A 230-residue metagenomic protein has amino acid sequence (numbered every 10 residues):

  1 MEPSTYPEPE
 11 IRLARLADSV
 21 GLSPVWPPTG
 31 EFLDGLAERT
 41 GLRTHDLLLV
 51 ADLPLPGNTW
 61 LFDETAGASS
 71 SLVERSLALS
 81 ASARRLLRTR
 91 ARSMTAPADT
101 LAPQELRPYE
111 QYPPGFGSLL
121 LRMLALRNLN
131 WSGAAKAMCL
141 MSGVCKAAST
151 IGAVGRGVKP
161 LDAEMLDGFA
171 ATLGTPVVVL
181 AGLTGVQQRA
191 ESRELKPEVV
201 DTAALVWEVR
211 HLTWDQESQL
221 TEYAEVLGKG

Functional and structural regions predicted by a protein language model:
M1-S4, A14-E31, G35-E38, V50-P54 (+3 more regions): Recognition helix of helix-turn-helix/homeodomain-like DNA-binding domains that insert into the DNA major groove
M1-V25, R85-T89, A96-G133: A short, Lys/Arg-rich alpha-helix, primarily the initiator
E10, P27-L33, G67-L72, R127-M138: Short, charged amphipathic recognition helices of the HTH superfamily and cognate SANT/SANTA-like modules
F32-D46, A163-V179: DNA major-groove recognition helix of helix-turn-helix/homeodomain DNA-binding modules
G57-P114, Q188-G230: Interfacial/linker helices and their anchor residues that mediate assembly or domain coupling
Y109-K136, A153-V158, R210-E222: Surface-exposed interaction/gating patches
